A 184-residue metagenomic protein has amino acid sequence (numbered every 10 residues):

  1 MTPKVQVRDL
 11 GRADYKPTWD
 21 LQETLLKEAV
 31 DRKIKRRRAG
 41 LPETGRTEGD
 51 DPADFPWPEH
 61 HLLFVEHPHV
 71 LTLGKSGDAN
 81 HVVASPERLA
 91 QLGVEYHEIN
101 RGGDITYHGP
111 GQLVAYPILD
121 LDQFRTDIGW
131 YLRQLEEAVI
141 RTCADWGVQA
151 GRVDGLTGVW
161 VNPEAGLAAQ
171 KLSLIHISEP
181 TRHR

Functional and structural regions predicted by a protein language model:
M1-L167: N-terminal lobe of the biotin/lipoate ligase/transferase fold
L167-L174: Local beta-strand/beta-hairpin segments that build beta-sheet-rich folds
H176-R184: Single conserved hydrophobic/aromatic residue that forms the stacking wall/gate of nucleotide- or nucleobase-binding
